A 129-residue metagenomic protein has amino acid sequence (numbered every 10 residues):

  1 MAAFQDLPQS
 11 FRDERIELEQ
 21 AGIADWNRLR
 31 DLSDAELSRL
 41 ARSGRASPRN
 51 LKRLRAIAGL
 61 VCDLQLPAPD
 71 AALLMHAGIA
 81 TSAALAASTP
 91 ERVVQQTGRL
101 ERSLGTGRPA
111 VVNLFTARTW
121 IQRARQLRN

Functional and structural regions predicted by a protein language model:
M1-N129: C-terminal extensions
